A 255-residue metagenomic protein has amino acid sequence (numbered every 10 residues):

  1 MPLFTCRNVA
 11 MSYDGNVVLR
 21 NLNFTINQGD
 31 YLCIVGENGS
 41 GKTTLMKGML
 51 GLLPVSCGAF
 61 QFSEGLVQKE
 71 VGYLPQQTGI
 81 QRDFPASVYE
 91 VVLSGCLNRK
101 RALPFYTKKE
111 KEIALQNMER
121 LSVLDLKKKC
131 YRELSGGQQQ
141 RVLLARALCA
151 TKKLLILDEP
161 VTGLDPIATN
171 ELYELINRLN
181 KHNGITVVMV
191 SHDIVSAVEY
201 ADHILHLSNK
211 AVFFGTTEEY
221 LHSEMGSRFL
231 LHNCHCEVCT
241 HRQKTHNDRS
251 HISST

Functional and structural regions predicted by a protein language model:
F4-C6, L19: Conserved structural motif at the start of ABC-family nucleotide-binding domains
K108-L126: Conserved ABC ATPase "signature" region
C130-L134, Q138: Conserved ABC ATPase signature
L155-E159: Catalytic Walker B motif of ABC-type/P-loop ATPase nucleotide-binding domains
S191-H192: H-loop/switch region of ABC-family ATPase nucleotide-binding domains
I204-T216: H-loop (His-switch) and adjacent beta-strand-loop-beta switch element of ABC-type ATPase nucleotide-binding domains
E218, H222-T255: ABC ATPase nucleotide-binding domains
